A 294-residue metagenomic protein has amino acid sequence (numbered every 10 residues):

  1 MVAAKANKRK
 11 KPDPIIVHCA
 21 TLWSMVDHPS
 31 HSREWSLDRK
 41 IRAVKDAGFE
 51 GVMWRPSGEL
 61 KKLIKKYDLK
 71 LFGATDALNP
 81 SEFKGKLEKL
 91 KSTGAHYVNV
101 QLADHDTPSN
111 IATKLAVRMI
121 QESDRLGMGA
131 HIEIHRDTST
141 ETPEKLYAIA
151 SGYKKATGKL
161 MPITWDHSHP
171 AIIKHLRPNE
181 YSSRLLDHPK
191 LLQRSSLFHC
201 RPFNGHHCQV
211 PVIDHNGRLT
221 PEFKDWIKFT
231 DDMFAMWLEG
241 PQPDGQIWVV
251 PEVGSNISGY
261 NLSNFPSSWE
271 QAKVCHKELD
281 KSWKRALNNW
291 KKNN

Functional and structural regions predicted by a protein language model:
V2-H18, S24-W35, G94, P143 (+2 more regions): Histidine-acidic metal/acid-base catalytic patches
H18-W35, L71-S81, Q101-N110: Active-site mouth loops of central-metabolism enzymes
W35-E59, K89-Y97: Catalytic domains of carbohydrate-active enzymes, especially glycoside hydrolases
V44, V52, I64, L90 (+3 more regions): Conserved, mostly hydrophobic/aromatic
G58-E59, P80-K86, S182-L185: Alpha-helical scaffolding within the catalytic cores of extracellular/periplasmic polymer-degrading hydrolases
L60-N79, V117-G127, K154, K224-A235: Alpha-helix-loop-beta-strand connector modules within alpha/beta enzyme cores
T75-I163: Active-site acidic/histidine proton-transfer and metal-coordination neighborhood in alpha/beta enzyme cores
